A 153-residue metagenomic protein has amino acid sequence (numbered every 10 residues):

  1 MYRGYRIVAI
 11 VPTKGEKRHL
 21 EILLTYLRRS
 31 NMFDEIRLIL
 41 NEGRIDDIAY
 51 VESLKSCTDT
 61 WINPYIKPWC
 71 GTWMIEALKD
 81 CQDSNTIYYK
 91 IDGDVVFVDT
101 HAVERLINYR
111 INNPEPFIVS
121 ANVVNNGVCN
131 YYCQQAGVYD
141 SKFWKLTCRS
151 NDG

Functional and structural regions predicted by a protein language model:
R3-I7, R29-L38: Short loop->beta transition adjacent to catalytic acidic/histidine clusters or analogous donor-positioning motifs
I7-E16: A conserved hydrophobic helix/loop-capping motif in glycosyltransferases and polysaccharide synthases
G15-M32, D47: Short, well-formed alpha-helical segments that are part of the catalytic scaffolds of diverse glycosyltransferases
R18-H19, D46-D47, V98, N126-N130: Eukaryotic short linear interaction motifs
I22-Y26, Y50-S53, H101-E104, Y132-Q134: Short coil/turn segments at secondary-structure boundaries
L40-K90, V96-V103: Active-site-proximal specificity loops/subdomain of glycosyltransferases
A102-G153: Conserved catalytic core of nucleotide-sugar-dependent glycosyltransferases
